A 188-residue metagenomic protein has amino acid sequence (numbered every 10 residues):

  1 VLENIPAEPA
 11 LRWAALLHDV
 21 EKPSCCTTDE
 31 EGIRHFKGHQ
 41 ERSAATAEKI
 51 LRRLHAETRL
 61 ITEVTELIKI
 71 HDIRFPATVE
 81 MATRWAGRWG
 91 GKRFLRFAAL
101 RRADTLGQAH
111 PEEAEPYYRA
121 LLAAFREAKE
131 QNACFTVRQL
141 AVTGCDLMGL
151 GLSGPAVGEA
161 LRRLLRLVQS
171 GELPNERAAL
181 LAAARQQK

Functional and structural regions predicted by a protein language model:
V1-R119: Divalent metal-dependent catalytic cores for phosphoryl transfer on phosphate-bearing substrates
A47-R53, L106-K188: Charged substrate- and nucleic-acid-binding regions of tRNA-handling and nucleotidyl-transfer enzymes, centered on
